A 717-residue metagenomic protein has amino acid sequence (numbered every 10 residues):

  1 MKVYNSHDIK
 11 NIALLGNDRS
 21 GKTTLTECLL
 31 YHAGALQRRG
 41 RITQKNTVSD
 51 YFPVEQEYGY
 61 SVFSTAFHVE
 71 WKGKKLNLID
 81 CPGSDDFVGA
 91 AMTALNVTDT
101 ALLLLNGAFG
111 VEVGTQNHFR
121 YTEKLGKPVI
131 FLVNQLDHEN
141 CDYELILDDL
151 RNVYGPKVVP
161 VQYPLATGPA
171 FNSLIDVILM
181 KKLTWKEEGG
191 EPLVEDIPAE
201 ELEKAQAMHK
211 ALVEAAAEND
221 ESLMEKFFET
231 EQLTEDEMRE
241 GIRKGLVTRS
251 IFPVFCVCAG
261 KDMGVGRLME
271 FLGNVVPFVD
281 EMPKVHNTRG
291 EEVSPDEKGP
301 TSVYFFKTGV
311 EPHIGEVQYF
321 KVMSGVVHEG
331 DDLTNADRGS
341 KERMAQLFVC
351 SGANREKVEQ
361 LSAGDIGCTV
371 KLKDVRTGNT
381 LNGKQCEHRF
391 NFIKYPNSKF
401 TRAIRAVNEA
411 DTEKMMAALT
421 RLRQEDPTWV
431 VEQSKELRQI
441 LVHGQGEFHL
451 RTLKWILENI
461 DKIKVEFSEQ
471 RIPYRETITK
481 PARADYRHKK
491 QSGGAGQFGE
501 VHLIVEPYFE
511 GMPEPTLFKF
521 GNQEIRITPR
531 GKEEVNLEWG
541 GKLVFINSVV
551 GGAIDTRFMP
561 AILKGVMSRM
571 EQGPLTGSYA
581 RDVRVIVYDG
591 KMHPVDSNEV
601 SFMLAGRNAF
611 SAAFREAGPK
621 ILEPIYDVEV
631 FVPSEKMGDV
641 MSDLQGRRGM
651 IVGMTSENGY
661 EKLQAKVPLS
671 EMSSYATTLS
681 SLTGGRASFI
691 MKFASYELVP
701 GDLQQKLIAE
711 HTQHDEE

Functional and structural regions predicted by a protein language model:
M1-E717: Structural and coupling elements of P-loop NTPases
